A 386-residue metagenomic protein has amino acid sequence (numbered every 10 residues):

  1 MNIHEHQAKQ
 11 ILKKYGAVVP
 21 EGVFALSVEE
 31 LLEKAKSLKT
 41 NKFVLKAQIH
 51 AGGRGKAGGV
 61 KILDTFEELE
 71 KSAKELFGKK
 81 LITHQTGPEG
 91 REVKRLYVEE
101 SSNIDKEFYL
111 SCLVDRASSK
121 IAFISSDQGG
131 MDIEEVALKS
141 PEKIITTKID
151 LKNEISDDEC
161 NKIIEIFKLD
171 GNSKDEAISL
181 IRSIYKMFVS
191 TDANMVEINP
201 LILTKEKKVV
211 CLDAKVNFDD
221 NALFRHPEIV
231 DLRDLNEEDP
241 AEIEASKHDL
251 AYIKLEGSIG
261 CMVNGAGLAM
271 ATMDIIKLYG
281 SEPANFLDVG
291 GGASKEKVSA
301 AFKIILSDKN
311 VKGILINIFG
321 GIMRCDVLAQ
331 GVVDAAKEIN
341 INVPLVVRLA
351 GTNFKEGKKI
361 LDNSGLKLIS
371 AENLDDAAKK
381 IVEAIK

Functional and structural regions predicted by a protein language model:
M1-E197, I202-I316, L328, A350-D362 (+1 more regions): ATP-dependent carboxylate/acyl-activation modules
L110, R324-A335: Short Gly/Thr/Asp-enriched flexible loops that form oxyanion-binding sites at enzyme active sites
I318-M323: Glycine-rich, proline-tolerant flexible connector loops at the mouths of alpha/beta enzymes
K337-N340: Alpha-helix-loop-beta-strand connector modules within alpha/beta enzyme cores
N342-G351: Short internal beta-strands
